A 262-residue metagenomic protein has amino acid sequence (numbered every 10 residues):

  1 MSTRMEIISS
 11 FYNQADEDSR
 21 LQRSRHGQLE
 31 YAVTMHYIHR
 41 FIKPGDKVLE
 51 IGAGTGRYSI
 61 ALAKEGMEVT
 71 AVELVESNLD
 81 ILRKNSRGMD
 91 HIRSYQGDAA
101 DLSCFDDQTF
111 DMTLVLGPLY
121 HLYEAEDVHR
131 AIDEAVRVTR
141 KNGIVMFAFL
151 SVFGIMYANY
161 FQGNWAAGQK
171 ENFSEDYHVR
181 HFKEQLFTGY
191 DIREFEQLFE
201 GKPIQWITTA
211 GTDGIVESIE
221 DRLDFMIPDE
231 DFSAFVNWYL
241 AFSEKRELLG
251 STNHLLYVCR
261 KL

Functional and structural regions predicted by a protein language model:
M1-P44, R57, A61: Conserved class I S-adenosyl-L-methionine
G45-G52: Conserved class I S-adenosyl-L-methionine
R57-D101: Class I SAM-dependent methyltransferase SAM/SAH-binding core
S103-T113: A short acidic, Gly/Pro-enriched loop at the edge of an enzyme's catalytic core that lines a small-molecule cofactor
H129-K141: A short glycine-rich, Lys/Arg-flanked "PGG" loop and its adjoining helix->strand segment in the class I
I144-F173: Conserved class I S-adenosyl-L-methionine
L186-P203, T209: Short alpha-helix
T208-L262: A C-terminal cap/extension of S-adenosyl-L-methionine-dependent methyltransferases that defines the acceptor-substrate
